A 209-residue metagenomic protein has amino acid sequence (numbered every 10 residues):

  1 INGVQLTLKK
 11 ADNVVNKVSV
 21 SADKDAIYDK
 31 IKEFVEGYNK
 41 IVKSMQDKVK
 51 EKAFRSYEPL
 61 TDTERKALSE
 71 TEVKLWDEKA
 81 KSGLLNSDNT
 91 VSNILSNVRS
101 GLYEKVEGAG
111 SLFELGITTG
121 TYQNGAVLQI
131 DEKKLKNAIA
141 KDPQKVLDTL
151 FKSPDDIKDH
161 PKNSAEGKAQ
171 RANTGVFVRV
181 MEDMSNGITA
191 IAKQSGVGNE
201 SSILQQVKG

Functional and structural regions predicted by a protein language model:
I1-V14: Acidic, low-complexity proline/glycine-rich segments
A11, V15-G209: Type III/flagellar export substrates
